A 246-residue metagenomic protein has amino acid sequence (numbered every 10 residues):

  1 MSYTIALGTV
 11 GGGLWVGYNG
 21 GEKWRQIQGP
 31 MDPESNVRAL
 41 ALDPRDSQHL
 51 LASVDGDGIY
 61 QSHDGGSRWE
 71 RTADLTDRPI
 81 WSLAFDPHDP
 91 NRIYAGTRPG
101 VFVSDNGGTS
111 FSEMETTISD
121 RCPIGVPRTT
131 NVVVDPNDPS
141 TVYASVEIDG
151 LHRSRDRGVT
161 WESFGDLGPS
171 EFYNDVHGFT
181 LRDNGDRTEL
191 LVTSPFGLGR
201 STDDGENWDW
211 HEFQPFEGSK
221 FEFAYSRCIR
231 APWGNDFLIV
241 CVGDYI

Functional and structural regions predicted by a protein language model:
M1-I246: Extracellular glycan-interacting surfaces
